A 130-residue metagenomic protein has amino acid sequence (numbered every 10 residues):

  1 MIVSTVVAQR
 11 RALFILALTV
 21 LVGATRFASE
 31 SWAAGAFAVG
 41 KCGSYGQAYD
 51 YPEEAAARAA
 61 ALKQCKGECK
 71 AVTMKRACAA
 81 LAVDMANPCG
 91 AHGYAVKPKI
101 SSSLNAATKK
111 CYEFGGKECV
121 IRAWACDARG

Functional and structural regions predicted by a protein language model:
I2, V6, S29-G130: Secreted/extracellular ectodomain signature
I2-A17: Bacterial N-terminal signal peptides that target proteins for export
I15-R26: Bacterial N-terminal signal peptides
